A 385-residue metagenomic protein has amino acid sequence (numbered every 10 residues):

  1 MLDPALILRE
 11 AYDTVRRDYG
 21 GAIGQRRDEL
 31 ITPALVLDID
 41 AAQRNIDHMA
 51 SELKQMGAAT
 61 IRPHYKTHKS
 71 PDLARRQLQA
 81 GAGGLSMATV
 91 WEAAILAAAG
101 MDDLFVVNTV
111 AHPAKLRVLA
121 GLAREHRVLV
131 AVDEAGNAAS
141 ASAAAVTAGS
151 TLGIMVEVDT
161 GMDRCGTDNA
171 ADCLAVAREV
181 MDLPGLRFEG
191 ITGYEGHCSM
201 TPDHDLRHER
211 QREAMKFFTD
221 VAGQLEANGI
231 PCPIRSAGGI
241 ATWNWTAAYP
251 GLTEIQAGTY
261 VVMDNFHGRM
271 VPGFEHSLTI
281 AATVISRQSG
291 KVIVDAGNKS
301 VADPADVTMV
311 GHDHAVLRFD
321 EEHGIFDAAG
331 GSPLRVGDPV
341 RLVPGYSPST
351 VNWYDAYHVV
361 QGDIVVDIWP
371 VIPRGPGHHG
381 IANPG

Functional and structural regions predicted by a protein language model:
M1-G121, R374-G385: A charged N-terminal "starter" segment
A42, K66, L96, V156 (+5 more regions): Conserved, mostly hydrophobic/aromatic
A58-T60, L225-I234, V351-Y354: Flexible, glycine/charged-enriched surface loops at secondary-structure junctions
A59, G83, D102, E189 (+3 more regions): Short acidic/polar active-site loop segments enriched in Thr and Asp
H64-G193, C198-M200: Active-site-proximal beta-alpha core segment in soluble small-molecule metabolic enzymes
G153, D159-G268, P272: Active-site loop/helix belt of alpha/beta enzymes
D264-G268, G273-P304: Functionally critical, mid-to-C-terminal surface segments that flank or help form catalytic/ligand
R287-G385: C-terminal accessory subdomain/extension
